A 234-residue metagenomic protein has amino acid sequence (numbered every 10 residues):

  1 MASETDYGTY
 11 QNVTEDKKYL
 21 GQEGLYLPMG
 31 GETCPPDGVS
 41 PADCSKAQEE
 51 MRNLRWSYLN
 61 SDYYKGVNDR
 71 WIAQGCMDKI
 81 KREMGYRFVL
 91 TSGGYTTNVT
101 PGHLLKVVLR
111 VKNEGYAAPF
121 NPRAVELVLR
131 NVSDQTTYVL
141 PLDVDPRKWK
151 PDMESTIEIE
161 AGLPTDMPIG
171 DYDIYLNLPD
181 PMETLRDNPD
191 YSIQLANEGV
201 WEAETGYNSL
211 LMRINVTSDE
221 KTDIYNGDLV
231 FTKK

Functional and structural regions predicted by a protein language model:
M1-Y64: Catalytic-core regions of glycoside hydrolase
D37-V39, G66-W71, K106-V108: A short linear-motif detector with a strong N-terminal bias
D43-N98: Catalytic cores of secreted or luminal carbohydrate-active enzymes
D78-K234: Extracellular/luminal regions of secreted and cell-surface proteins that mediate adhesion/ECM remodeling
